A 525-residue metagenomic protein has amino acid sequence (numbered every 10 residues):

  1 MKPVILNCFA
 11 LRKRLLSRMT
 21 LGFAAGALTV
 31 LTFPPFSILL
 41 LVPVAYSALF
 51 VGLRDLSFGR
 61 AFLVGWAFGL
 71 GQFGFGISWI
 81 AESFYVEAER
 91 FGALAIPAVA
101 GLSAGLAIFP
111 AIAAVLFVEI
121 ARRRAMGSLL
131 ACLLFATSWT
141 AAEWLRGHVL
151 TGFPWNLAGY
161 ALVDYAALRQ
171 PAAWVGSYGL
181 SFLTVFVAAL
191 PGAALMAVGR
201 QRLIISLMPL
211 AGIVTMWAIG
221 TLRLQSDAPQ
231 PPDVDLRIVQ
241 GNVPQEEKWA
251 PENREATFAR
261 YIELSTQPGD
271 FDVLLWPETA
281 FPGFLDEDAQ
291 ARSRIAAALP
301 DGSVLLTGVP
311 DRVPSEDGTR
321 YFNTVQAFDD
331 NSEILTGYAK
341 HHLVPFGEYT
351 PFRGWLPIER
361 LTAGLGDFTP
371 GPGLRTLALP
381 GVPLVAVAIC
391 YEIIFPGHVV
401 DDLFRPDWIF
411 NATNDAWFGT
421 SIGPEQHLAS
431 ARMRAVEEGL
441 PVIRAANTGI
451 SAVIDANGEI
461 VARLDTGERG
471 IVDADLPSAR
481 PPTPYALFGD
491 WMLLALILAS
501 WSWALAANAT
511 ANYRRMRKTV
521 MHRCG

Functional and structural regions predicted by a protein language model:
K2-L224, A259, G419-S421, A431-R434 (+4 more regions): Membrane-embedded alpha-helical bundles of multi-pass enzymes that act on lipidic or dolichyl-linked glycan substrates
L222-M492: Soluble catalytic domains of enzymes that build or remodel membrane lipids, polysaccharides, and related
